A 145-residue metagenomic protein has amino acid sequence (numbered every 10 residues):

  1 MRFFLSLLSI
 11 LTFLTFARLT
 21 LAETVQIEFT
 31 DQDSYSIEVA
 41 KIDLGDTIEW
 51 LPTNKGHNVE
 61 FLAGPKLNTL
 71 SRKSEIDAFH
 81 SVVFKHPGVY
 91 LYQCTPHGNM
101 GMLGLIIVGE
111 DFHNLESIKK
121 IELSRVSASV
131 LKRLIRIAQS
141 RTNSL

Functional and structural regions predicted by a protein language model:
M1-L5: Positively charged n-region of N-terminal signal peptides that target proteins for export
S9-I10, T20: Cleavable N-terminal signal peptides
T20-L145: Extracytoplasmic copper-binding redox domains, predominantly the cupredoxin/blue-copper superfamily
